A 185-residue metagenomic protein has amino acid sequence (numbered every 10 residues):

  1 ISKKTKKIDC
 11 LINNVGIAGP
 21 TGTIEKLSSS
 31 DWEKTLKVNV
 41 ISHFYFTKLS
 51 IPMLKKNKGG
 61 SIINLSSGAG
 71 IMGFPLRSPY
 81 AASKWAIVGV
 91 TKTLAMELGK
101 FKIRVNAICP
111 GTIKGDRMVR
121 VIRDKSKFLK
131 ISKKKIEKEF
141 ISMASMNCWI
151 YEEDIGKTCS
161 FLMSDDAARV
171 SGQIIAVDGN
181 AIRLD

Functional and structural regions predicted by a protein language model:
A18-T21, M72, C159-S160, S171-D185: Short C-terminal tail/terminal secondary-structure segment of NAD(P)H-dependent dehydrogenase/reductase domains
G22-I24, D31-E33, F140: Substrate-binding pocket helix/loop in short-chain dehydrogenase/reductase
I24-E25, M72-S78, K100-F101, N147 (+1 more regions): Active-site loop immediately N-terminal to the catalytic Tyr-X3-Lys motif of short-chain dehydrogenase/reductase
T47, S83, T91: Active-site helix of classical SDR
S67: Residue(s) in the substrate-gating loop at a strand-loop-helix junction that position the organic substrate next
G99, R104, V170-G172: Short, small/polar-rich loop/turn modules that mediate ligand/substrate recognition or access, typified
A107, I131-D166, V170, V177-G179: C-terminal helical subdomain
